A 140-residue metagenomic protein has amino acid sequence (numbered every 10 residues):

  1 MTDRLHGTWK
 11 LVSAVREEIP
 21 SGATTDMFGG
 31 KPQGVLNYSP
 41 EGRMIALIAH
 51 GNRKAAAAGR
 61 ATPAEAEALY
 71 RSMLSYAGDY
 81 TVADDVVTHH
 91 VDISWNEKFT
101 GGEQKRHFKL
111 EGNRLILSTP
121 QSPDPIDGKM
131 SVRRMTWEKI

Functional and structural regions predicted by a protein language model:
M1-A77, V82-I140: Lipid interaction determinants
